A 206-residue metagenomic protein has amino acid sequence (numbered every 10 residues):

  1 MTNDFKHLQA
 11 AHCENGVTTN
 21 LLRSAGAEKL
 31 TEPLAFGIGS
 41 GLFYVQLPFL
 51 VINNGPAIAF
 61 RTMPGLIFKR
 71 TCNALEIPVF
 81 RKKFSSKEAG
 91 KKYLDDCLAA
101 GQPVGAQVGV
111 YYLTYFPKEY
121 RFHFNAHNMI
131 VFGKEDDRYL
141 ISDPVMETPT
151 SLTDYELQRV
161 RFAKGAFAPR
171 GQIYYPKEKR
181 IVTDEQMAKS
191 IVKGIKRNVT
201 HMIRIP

Functional and structural regions predicted by a protein language model:
M1-K87: Cysteine-nucleophile protease catalytic domains, especially the papain-like/related folds used in DUB/UBL proteases
T2, G26, S86, P117 (+2 more regions): Serine/threonine-rich low-complexity intrinsically disordered regions
S24, E28, G101-G105, K164 (+1 more regions): Short secondary-structure junctions and interdomain/linker hinges
A25-L50, K87-R138, S142-D143: Active-site-adjacent substructure of cysteine-protease-like catalytic cores
T62-V110, Y174-K193, R197: Predominantly the structural core of cysteine protease catalytic domains
I67-P78, E119-N125, S142-P149: Hydrophobic transmembrane alpha-helix bundles
D136-P206: Noncatalytic regulatory segments and standalone regulatory/sensor domains
